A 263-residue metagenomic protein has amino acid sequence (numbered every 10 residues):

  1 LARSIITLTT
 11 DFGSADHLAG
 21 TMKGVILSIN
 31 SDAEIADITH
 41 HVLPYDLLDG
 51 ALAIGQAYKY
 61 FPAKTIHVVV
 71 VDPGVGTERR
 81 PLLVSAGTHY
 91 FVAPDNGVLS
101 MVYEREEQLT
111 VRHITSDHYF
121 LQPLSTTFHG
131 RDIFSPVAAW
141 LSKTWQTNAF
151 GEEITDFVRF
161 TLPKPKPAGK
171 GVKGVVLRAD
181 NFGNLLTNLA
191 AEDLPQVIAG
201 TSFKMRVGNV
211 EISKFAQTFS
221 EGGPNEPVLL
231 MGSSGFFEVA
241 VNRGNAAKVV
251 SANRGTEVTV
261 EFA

Functional and structural regions predicted by a protein language model:
R3-H41: N-terminal glycine-rich anion-binding loop in soluble enzyme alpha/beta folds
S4-I5, H17, I29, I35 (+4 more regions): Active-site histidine-anchored catalytic micro-motif
S4-T7, A33-A36, T65-V68, P81-L83 (+9 more regions): Structural motif
H17, T21, N30, Y45 (+7 more regions): Conserved active-site and cofactor/substrate-binding residues in soluble primary-metabolism enzymes
I29-D32, A57-F61, R105, W140-T147: Change "in soluble alpha/beta enzymes" to "in soluble alpha/beta proteins
D37-A57: N-terminal beta-loop-helix "entrance" segment that forms/cooperates in small-molecule cofactor or anionic ligand
L121-N188, D193-I198: Anionic-ligand-binding alpha/beta catalytic cores of soluble enzymes and soluble regulatory domains that recognize
L186-S251: A conserved acidic, glycine/proline-rich C-terminal tail/linker
